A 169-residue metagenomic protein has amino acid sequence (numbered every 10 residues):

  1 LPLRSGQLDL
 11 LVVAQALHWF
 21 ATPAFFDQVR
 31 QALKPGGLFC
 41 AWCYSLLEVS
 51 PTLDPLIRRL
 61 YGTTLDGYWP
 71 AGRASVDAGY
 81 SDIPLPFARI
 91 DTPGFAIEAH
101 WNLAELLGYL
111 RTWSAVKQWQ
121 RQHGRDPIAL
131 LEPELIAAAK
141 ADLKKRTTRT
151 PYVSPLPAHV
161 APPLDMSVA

Functional and structural regions predicted by a protein language model:
L1-L11: A short acidic, Gly/Pro-enriched loop at the edge of an enzyme's catalytic core that lines a small-molecule cofactor
L3-R4, T22-P23, S50-P51: Short glycine-/acidic-enriched loop or helix-start segments at secondary-structure transitions that form or flank
R4-G6, P35, T150, S167: Residue-level preference for short coil/turn positions at secondary-structure junctions
L10-A14, T22: A short beta-strand submotif of the Rossmann-like class I SAM-dependent methyltransferase core that lines
L17, S45, W113: Short, flexible active-site-adjacent loop segments at beta-strand->alpha-helix junctions, enriched in small/polar
W19-A32: A short, conserved alpha-helix within the catalytic core of class I
R30, K34-H100: Conserved catalytic/acceptor-binding region of the Class I
V76-A169: Conserved Class I S-adenosyl-L-methionine
